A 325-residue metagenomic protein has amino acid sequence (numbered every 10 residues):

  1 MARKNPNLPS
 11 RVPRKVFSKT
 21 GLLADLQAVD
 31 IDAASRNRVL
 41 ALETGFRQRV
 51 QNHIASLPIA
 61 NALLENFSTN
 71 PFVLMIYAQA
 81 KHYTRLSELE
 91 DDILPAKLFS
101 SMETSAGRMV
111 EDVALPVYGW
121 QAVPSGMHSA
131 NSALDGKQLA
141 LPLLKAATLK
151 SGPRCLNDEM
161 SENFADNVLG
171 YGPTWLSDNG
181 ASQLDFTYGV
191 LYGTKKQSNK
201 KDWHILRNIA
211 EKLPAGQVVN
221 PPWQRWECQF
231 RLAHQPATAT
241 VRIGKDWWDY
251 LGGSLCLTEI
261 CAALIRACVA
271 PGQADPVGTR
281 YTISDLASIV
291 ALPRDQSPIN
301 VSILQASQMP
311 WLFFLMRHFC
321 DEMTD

Functional and structural regions predicted by a protein language model:
M1-A2, P142: Extended hydrophobic/aromatic-rich secondary-structure runs
A2-M109: Interdomain/boundary linker segments immediately adjacent to catalytic/signaling cores
A24, V29-R38, G45-N52, N163-S177 (+1 more regions): Hydrophobic transmembrane alpha-helix bundles
I31, T44-Q51, A55, I59 (+11 more regions): Generic surface-pattern signal
G107-L176: Catalytic centers of nucleases
S151-R225: Catalytic cores of nucleic-acid endonucleases
L191-D325: Domain-level recognition of nuclease-like catalytic cores that cleave nucleotide substrates
